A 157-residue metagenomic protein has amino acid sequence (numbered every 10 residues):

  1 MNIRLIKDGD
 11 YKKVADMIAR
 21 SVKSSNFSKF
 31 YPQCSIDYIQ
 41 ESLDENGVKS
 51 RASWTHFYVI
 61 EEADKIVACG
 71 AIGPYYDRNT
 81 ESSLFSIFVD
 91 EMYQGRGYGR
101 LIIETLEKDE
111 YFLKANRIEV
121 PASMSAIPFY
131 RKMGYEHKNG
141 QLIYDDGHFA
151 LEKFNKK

Functional and structural regions predicted by a protein language model:
N2-D16: A short beta-loop-alpha structural element at the N-terminal edge of CoA-dependent acyl/N-acetyltransferase catalytic
A19-N46: Conserved GNAT-fold acetyl-CoA-binding loop/helix
L43-V59, S83: A short helix-loop-beta-strand connector motif used in the catalytic cores of GNAT acetyltransferases and, in some
V59, K65-P74, S83, F88: Conserved beta-strand in the GNAT
P74-F85, Q94, L113, Y144-D146: A conserved beta-turn-beta hairpin within the catalytic core of GNAT-like acetyltransferases that forms part
Y93-T105: Conserved acetyl-CoA pyrophosphate-binding loop and the N-cap/start of the following alpha-helix in GNAT-like
I103, E110-S123: Conserved GNAT acetyl-CoA-binding A-motif
E119-P121, R131, E136-E152: Conserved catalytic-core motifs of GNAT/GCN5-like acyltransferases
